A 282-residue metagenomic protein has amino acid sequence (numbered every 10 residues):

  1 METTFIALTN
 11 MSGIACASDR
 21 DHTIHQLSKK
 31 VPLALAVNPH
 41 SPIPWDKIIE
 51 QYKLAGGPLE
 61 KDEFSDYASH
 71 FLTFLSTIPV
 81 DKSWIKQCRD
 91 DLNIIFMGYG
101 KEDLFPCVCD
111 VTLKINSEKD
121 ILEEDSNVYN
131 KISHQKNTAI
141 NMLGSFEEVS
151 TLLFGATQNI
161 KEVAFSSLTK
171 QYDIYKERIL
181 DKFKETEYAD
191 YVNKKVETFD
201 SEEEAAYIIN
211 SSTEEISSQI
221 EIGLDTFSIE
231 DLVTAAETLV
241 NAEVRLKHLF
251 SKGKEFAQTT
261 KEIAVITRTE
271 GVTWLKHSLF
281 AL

Functional and structural regions predicted by a protein language model:
M1-L282: N-terminal nucleophile
